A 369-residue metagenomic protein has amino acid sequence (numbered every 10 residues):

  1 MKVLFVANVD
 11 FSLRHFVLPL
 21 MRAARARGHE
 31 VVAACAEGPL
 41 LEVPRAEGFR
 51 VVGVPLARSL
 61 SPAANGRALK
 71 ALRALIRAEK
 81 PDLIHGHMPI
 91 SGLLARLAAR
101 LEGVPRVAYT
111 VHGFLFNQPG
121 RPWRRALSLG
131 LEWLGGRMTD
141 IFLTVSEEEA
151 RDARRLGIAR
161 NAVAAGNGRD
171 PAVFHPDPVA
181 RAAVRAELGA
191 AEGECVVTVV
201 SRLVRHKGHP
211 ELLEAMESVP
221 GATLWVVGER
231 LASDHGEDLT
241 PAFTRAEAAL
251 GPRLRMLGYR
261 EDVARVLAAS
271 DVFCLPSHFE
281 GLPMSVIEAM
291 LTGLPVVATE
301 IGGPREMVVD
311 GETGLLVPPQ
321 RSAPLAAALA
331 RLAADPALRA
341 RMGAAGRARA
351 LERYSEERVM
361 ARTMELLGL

Functional and structural regions predicted by a protein language model:
R14-P19, C195, V199-S218, A222 (+2 more regions): A conserved mid-protein helix/loop that constitutes part of the nucleotide-sugar donor-binding site
L41-P44, T223-R253, L338: Short, structured helix-loop element that forms part of the nucleotide-activated donor/catalytic region
V52, W133-A183: Donor nucleotide-sugar binding/catalytic pocket of nucleotide-sugar-dependent glycosyltransferases
A71, H175-A190, T240-T244: A short helix/loop element that forms part of the nucleotide-sugar donor recognition site in Leloir-type
A186, R331, L338-R353, R362: A short, well-ordered alpha-helix in the C-terminal region of glycosyltransferases
Y259, H278: Aromatic "clamp/platform" in nucleotide-sugar-dependent glycosyltransferases that forms part of the donor/acceptor
P295-A298, V308: Short hydrophobic beta-strand element within catalytic cores of glycosyltransferases and related nucleotide-activated
V309-G311, L315-S322, R331-P336: Conserved acidic donor-binding segment of nucleotide-sugar-dependent glycosyltransferases
